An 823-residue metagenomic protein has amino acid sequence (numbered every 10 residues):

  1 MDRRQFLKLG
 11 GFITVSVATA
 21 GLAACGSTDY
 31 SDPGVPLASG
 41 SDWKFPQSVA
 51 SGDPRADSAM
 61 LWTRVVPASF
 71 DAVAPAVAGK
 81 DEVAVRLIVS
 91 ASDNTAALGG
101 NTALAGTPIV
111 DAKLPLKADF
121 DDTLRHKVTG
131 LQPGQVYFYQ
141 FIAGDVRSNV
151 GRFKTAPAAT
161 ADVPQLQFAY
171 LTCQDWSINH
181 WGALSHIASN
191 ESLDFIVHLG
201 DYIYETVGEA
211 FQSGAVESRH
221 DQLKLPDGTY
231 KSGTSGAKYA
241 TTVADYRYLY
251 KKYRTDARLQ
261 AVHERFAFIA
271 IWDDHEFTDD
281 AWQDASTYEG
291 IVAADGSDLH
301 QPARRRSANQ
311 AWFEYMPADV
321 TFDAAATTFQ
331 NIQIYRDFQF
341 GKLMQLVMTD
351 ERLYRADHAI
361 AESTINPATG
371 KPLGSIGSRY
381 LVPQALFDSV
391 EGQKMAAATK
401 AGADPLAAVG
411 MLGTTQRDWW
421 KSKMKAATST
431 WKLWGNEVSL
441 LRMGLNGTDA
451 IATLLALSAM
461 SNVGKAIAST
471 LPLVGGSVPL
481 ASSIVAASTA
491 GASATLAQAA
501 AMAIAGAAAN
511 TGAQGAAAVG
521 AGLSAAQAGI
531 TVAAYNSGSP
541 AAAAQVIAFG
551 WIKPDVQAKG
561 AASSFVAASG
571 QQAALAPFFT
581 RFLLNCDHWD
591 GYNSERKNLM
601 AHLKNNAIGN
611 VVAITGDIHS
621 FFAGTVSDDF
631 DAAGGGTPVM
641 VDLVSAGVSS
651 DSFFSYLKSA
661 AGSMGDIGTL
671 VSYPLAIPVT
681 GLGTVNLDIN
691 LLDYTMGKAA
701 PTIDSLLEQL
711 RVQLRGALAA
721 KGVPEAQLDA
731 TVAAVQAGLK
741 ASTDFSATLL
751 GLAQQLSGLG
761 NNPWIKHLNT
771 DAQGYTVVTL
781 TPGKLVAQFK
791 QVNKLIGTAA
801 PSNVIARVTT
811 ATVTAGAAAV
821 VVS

Functional and structural regions predicted by a protein language model:
R3-G10, S16-T19, T28-S823: Metal-dependent phosphoester/phosphodiester hydrolase catalytic core
A23-A24: C-terminal motif of bacterial Sec signal peptides marking the signal peptidase cleavage site
